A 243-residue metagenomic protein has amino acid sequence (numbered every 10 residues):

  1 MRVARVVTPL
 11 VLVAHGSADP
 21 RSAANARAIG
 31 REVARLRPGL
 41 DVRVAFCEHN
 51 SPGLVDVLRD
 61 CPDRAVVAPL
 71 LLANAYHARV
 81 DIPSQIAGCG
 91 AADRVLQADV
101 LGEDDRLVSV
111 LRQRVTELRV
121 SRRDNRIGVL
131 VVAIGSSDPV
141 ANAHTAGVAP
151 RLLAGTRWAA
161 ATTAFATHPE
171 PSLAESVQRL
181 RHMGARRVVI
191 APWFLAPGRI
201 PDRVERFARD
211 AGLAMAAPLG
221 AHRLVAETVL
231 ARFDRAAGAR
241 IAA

Functional and structural regions predicted by a protein language model:
M1-A243: Active-site-proximal alpha-helix that buttresses catalytic centers in soluble enzyme cores
